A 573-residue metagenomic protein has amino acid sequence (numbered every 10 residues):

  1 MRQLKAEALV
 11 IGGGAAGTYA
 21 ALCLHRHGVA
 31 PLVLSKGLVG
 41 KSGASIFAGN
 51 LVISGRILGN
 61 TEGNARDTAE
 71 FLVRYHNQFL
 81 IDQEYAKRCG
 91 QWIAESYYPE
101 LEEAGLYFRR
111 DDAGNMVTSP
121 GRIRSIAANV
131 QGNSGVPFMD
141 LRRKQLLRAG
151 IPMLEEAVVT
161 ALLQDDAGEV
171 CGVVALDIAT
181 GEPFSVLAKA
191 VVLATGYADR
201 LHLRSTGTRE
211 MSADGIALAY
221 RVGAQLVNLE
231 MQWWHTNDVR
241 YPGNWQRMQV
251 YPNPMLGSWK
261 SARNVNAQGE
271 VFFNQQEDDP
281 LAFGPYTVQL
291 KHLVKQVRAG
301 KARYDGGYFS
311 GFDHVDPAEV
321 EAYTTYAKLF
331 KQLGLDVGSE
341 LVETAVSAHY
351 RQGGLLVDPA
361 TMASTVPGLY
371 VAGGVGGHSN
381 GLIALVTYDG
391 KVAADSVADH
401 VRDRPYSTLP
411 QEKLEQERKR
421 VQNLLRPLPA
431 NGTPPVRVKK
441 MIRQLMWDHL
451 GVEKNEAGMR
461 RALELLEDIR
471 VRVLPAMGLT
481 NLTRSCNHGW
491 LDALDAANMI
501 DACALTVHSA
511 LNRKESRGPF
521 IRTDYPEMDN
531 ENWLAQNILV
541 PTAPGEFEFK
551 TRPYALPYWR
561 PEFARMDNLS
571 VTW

Functional and structural regions predicted by a protein language model:
M1-L4, H27, G40, F47 (+10 more regions): Glycine- and aromatic-enriched mobile tails/lids
Q3-A6, T180-A190, T365: Core beta-strand elements of the Rossmann-like FAD/NAD(P) dinucleotide-binding domain in flavoenzyme oxidoreductases
A8-V33: N-terminal Rossmann-like FAD-binding beta1-loop-alpha1 element of flavoenzymes
G37, A188-A190, A194-D199, V375: Glycine-/small-residue-rich beta->alpha transition segments that form the dinucleotide
G37-N64, W233-N237, N244-M248: Conserved N-terminal glycine-rich FAD pyrophosphate-binding loop of Rossmann-like flavoproteins
K41, Y97-E182, A194, H235-V250: Conserved redox-cofactor binding core of oxidoreductases
I53-G90: Glycine-rich active-site loop/strand segments that organize a redox cofactor
L218, A224-D336, I383, T387 (+1 more regions): An anion/pyrophosphate-binding glycine-rich loop and adjacent beta-alpha core in soluble alpha-beta enzymes
